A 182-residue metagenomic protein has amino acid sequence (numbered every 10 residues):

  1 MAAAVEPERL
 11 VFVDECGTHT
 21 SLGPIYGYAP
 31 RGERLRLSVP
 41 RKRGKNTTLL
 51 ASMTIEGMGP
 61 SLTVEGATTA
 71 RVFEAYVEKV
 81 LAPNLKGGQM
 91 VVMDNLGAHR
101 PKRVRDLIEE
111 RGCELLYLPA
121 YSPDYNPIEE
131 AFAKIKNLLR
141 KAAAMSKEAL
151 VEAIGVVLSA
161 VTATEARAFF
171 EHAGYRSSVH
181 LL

Functional and structural regions predicted by a protein language model:
M1-L182: Short functional hotspots at interaction and active-site rims
